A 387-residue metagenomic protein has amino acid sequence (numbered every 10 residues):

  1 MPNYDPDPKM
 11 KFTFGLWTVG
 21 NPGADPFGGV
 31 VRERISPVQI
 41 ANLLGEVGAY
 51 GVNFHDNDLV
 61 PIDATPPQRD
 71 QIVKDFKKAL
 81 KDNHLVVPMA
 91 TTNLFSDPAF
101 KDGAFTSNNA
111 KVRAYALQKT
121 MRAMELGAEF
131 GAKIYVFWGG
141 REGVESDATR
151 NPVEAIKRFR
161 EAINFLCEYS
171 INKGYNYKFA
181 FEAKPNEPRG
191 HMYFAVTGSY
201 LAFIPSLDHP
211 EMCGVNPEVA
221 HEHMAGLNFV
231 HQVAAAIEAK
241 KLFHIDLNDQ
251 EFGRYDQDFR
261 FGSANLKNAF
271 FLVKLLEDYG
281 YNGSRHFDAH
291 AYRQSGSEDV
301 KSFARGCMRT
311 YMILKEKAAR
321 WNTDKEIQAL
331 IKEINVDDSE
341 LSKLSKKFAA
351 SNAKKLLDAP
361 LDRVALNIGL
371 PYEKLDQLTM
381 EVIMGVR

Functional and structural regions predicted by a protein language model:
M1-E129, K133-I134, N164, H209-N216 (+1 more regions): N-terminal pre-domain/capping segments
D7-F14, S146-N268, L356-R387: Acidic/histidine-rich catalytic cores of soluble enzymes
T18-G20, D56-D58, T91-S96, G139-G143 (+4 more regions): Active-site-proximal loop/turn and secondary-structure-junction residues that shape catalytic pockets, frequently
A24-F27, F100-G103, D147-R150, Y255-F259 (+1 more regions): Short acidic, glycine/proline-rich loop/turn micro-motifs
G29-E33, T65-I72, N109-R113, A148-F159 (+5 more regions): Residue-level preference for long, well-ordered alpha-helices that form the structural scaffold of enzyme catalytic
V52-N53, P88, Y135, F179 (+2 more regions): Hydrophobic residues within beta-strands of alpha/beta enzymes
N248, D256-Q328: Active-site/pore-lining binding-face segments in mid-to-C-terminal subdomains
